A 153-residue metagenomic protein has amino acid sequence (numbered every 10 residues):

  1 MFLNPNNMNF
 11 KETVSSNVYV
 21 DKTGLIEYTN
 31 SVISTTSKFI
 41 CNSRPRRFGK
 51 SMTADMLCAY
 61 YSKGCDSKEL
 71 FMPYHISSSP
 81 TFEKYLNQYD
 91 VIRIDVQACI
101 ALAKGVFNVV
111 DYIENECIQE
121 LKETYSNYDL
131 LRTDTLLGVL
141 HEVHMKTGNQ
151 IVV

Functional and structural regions predicted by a protein language model:
M1-V153: Phosphate-binding site recognition
